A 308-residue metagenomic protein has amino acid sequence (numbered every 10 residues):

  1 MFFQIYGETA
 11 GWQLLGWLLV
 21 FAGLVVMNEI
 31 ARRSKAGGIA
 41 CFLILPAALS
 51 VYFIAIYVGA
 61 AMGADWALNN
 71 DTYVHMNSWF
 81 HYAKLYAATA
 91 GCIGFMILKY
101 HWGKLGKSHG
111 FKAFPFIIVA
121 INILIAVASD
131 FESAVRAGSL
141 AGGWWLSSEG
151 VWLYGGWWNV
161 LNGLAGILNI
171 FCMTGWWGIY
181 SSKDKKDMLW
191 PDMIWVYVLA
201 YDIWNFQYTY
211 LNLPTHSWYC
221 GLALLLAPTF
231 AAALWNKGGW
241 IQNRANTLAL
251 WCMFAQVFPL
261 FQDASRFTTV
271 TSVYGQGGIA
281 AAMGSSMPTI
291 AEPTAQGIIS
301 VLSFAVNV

Functional and structural regions predicted by a protein language model:
M1-F2, M62-M76, E132-Y154, S265-E292: Membrane-interfacial helical/loop segments at transmembrane boundaries in membrane proteins
M1-W102: An N-terminal, globular interaction/scaffold subdomain
L14-V26, C220-V308: C-terminal transmembrane-bundle signature of multipass membrane proteins, characterized by strong activation on
L15-V25, Y82-Y100, L161-W176, A223-T229 (+1 more regions): Hydrophobic cores of alpha-helical transmembrane segments in multi-pass inner/ER membrane proteins, independent
E29-C41, Y100-G110, A233-N246: Membrane-helix interface "capping/anchor" motifs
I44-D65, I93-H101, F116-S133, W195-L211 (+1 more regions): Hydrophobic alpha-helical transmembrane segments and adjacent interfacial helices in integral membrane proteins
Y100-F116, V151-L161, I167-D184, L260-V308: Membrane-interface module
G106-G239: Generic multipass alpha-helical transmembrane bundles of integral membrane proteins
